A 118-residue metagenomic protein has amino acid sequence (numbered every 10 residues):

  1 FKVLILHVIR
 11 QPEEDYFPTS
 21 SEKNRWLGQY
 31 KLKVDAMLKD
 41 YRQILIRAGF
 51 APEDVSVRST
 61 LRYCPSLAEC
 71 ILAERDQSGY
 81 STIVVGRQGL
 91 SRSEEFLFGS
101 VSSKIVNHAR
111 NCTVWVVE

Functional and structural regions predicted by a protein language model:
F1-N24, I46-A48: Small/aliphatic-rich secondary-structure junction motif
K2-L4, S56, W115: A structural signal for isolated positions on well-ordered beta-strands in alpha/beta enzyme cores
D15-P18, E69-C70, E95-F96: Short, well-ordered secondary-structure micro-motifs
S21-W26, D54-V57: Short glycine/proline- and acidic residue-enriched helix-loop micro-motifs that form flexible lids or anion-recognition
K23-M37: A short acidic, glycine-rich active-site loop that binds or catalyzes chemistry on phosphate/adenosine moieties
Q43-I83, S103: Structural beta-alpha unit
R75-E118: Gly/Ser-rich helix-loop-strand patches that form or flank binding pockets for ribonucleotide-derived cofactors
